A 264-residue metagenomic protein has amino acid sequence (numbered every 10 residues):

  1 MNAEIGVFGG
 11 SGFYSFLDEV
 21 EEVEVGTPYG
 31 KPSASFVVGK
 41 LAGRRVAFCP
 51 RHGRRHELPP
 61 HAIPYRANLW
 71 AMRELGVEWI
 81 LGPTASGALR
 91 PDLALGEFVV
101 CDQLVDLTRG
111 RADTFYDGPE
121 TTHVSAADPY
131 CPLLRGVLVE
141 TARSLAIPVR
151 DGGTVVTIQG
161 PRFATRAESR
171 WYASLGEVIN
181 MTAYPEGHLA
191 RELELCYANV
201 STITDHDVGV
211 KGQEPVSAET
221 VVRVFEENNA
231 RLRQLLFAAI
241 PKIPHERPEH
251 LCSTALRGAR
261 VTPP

Functional and structural regions predicted by a protein language model:
M1-A127: Metabolite-binding pocket within alpha/beta catalytic cores that recognizes anionic/polar moieties
R73-G76, A173, R191: Non-catalytic positions within long, well-ordered alpha-helices that form the structural scaffold/packing of enzyme
V77, Q103-V105, V139-P148, P161 (+4 more regions): Generic secondary-structure signature for well-ordered alpha-helical cores
G118-F163, L193: Histidine/lysine/aspartate-rich catalytic loop segments that bind and position anionic ligands
S144-E177, S253-T254, R260-P264: Active-site/ligand-binding-proximal alpha/beta "capping" segment
M181-E219: Zn-dependent metallopeptidase/amidohydrolase metal-coordination segment
V208-A259: His/Asp/Glu-rich mid-to-C-terminal helical/loop segments that flank catalytic regions of hydrolases
